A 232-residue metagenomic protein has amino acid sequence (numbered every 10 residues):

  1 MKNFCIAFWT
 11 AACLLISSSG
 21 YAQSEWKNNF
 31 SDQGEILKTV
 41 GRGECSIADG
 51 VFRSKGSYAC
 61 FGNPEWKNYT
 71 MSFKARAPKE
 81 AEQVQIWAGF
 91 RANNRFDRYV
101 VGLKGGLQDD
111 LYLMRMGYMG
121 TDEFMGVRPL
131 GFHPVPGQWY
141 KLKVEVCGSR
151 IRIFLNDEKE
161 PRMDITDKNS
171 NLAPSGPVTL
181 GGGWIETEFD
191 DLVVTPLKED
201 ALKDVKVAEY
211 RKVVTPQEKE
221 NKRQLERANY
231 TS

Functional and structural regions predicted by a protein language model:
W26-G43: Short, tryptophan-glycine- and acidic/Ser/Thr-enriched carbohydrate-recognition patches
F30, M71-F73, G137-C147, I151-L155: Short tryptophan-centered beta-strand motifs in secreted/extracellular beta-sheet-rich domains of glycan-recognition
V40-Y58, Y112: Short carbohydrate-recognition loop motifs
K55-M119: Secretory/extracellular carbohydrate-interaction modules and structurally similar beta-sandwich "look-alikes"
S57-P64, V127-P134, V178-T179: Beta-strand-rich interaction surfaces with strong enrichment in secreted/lumenal proteins
M119-K141: Short, aromatic/His-centered strand-loop micro-motif at the edge of beta-sheets
N156-G176: Short, solvent-exposed beta-strand-to-loop segments that form ligand-recognition rims of beta-rich domains
S170-Y230: Ligand-recognition surfaces built from glycine- and aromatic
